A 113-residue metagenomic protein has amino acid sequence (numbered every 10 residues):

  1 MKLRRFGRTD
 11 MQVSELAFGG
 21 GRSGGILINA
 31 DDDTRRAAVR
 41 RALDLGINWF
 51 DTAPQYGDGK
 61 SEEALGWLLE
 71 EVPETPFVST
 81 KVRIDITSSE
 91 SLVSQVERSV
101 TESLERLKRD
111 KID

Functional and structural regions predicted by a protein language model:
M1-P76: N-terminal binding-site loop/beta-alpha segment at the start of enzyme catalytic domains that lines or forms
G25-I26, P73-V78, S99-L107: Short, Lys/Arg-enriched charge-dense amphipathic segments
W49, S79, K111: Generic enzyme active-site microenvironment
T75-T87: A short, structured active-site edge motif that brings together acidic residues
I84-D113: Glycine/proline-rich, positively charged, aromatic-decorated active-site loop/lid region on the catalytic face
